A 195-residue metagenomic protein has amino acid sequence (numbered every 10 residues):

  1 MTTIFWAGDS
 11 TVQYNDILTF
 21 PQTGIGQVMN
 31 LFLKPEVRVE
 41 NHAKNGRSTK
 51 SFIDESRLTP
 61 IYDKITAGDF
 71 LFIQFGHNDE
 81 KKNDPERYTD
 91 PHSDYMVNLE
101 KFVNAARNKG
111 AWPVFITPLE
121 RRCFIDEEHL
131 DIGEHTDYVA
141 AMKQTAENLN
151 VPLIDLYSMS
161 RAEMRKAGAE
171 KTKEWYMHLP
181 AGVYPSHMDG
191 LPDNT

Functional and structural regions predicted by a protein language model:
M1-K44, T59-A67: Serine-esterase "nucleophile elbow" of acetyl-processing enzymes
S10, S48, N78: Gly/Ser/Thr-rich beta-alpha loop segments that engage phosphate groups in nucleotides
Y14, T49, R161: Active-site environment of divalent metal-dependent phosphoester hydrolases
I17, P21, I53, D94 (+1 more regions): Residues that cap or flank secondary-structure elements
S48-S56: Structural motif
R57-T195: Alpha-helical cap/lid subdomain in secreted, periplasmic, or secretory-pathway luminal O-acyl-processing enzymes
